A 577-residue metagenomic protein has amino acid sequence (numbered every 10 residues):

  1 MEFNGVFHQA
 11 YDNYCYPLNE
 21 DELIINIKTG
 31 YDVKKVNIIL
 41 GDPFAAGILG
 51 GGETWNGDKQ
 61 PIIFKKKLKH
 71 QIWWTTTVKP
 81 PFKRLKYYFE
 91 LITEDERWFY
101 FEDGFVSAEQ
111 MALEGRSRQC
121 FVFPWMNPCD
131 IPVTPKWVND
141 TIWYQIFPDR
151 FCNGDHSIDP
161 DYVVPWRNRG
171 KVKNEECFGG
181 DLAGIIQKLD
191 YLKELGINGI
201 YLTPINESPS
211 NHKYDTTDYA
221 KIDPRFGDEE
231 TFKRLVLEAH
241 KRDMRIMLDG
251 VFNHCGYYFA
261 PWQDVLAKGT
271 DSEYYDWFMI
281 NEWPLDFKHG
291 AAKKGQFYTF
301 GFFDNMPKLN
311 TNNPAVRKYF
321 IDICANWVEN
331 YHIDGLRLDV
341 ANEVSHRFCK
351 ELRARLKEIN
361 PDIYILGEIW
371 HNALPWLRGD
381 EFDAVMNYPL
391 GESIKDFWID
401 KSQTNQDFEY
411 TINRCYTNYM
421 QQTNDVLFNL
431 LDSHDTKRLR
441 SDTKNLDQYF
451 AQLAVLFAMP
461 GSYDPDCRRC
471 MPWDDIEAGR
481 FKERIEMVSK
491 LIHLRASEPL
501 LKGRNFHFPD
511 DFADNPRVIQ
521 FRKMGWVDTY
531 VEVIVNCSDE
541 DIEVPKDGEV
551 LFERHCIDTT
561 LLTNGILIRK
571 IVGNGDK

Functional and structural regions predicted by a protein language model:
M1-V33, M111-C129, T134, D510: Non-catalytic, glycine-rich low-complexity segments
I27, I146, L192, L202 (+9 more regions): Conserved, mostly hydrophobic/aromatic
T29-Y31, L85, I557-K577: C-terminal beta-strand-rich structural cap/linker in extracellular carbohydrate-active enzymes
D32-P81, I92-V106: Aromatic- and glycine-rich beta-strand/loop motifs that create alpha-glucan
V138, G154-F178, K188, Y410-N413 (+2 more regions): Loop/helix patches that line or flank the sugar-binding groove of alpha-linked glycan CAZymes
T141, F147-N198, I205-A325, N330 (+2 more regions): Substrate-binding/active-site clefts of carbohydrate-active enzymes
I142-Y144, I200-L202, I246-L248, L336 (+4 more regions): Hydrophobic faces of well-ordered beta-strands that scaffold small-molecule active sites in alpha/beta enzyme cores
V236-M244, H254, F259-G269, E329 (+4 more regions): Active-site-proximal helices and loops of the catalytic beta/alpha 8
